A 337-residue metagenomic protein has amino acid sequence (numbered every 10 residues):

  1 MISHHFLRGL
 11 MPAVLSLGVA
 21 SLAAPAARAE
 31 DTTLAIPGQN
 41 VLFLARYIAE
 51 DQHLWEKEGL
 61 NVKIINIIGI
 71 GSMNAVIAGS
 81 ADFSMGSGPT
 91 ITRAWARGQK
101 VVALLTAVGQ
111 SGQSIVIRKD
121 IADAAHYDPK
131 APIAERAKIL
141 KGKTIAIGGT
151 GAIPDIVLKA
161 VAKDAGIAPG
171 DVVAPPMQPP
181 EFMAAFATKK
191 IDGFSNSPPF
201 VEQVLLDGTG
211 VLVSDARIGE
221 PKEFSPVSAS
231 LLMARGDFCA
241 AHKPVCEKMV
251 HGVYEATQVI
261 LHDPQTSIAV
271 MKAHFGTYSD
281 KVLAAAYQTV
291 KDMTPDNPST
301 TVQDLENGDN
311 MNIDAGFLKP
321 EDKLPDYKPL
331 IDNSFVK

Functional and structural regions predicted by a protein language model:
M1-V14: Bacterial N-terminal signal peptides that target proteins for export
L22-A29: Sec/Tat signal peptide C-region and signal peptidase I cleavage site
E30-A165, P175-P176, D192-P198: Short, glycine-/small- and polar/acidic-enriched structural segments that line small-molecule recognition paths
K57, A122-P129, G219-S225, K291-T301: Short, solvent-exposed loop/beta-turn-alpha elements that line the ligand-binding surface or hinge of extracytoplasmic
G109-I115, K119-I121, T209-V211, S228-L232 (+2 more regions): Small-molecule pocket liners
E181-A273: Pocket-lining segment of extracytoplasmic ligand-binding domains
A240-L318: Secondary-structure end/capping motifs
N310-K337: Conserved C-terminal helix/tail region of periplasmic/extracytoplasmic solute-binding proteins
